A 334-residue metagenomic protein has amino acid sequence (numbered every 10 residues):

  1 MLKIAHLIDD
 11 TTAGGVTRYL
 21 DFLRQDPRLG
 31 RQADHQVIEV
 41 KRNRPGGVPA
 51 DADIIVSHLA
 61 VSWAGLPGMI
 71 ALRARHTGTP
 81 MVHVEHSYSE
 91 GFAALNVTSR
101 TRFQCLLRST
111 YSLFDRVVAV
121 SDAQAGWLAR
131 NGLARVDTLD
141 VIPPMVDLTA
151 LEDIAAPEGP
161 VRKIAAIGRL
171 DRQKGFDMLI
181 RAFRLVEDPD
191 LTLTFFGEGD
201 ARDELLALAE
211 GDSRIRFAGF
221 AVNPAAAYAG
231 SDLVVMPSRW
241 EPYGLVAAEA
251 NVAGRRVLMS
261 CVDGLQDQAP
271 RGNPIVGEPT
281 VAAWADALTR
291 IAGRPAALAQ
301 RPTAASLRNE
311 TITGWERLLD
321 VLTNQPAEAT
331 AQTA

Functional and structural regions predicted by a protein language model:
G15, G293-A334: A charged, aromatic-enriched C-terminal amphipathic alpha-helix characteristic of glycosyltransferases across folds
T17-F22, A166-L185, D200-D203: A conserved mid-protein helix/loop that constitutes part of the nucleotide-sugar donor-binding site
S57-L66, V84-Y88: Short His-centered aromatic/hydrophobic patch
S99-V117: Membrane-proximal helix-turn-helix segments that form the acceptor-binding/catalytic region of lipid-linked
S112-T138: A short, active-site helix/loop in glycosyltransferases that binds the activated sugar's phosphate group
A129-R130, D140-R162, S231: Acidic anion/phosphate-binding donor-loop and adjacent secondary structure in glycosyltransferase catalytic cores
F220, R239: Aromatic "clamp/platform" in nucleotide-sugar-dependent glycosyltransferases that forms part of the donor/acceptor
M259, R271-A282, D286-P295: Conserved acidic donor-binding segment of nucleotide-sugar-dependent glycosyltransferases
